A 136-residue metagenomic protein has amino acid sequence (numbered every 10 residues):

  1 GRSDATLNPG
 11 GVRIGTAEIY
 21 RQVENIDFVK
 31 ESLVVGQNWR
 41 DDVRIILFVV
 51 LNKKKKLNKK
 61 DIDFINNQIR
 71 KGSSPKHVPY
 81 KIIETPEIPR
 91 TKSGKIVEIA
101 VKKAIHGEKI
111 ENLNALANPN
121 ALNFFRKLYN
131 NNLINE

Functional and structural regions predicted by a protein language model:
G1-H77, I96-K103, N114-F124: AMP-binding/adenylate-forming catalytic core of the ANL superfamily
T85-I110: Flexible lysine-rich "adenylation lid" loop at the C-terminal edge of ANL adenylation domains
K109-E136: Short, charged, surface-exposed hinge/linker loops at domain edges that act as mobile lids or interdomain connectors
